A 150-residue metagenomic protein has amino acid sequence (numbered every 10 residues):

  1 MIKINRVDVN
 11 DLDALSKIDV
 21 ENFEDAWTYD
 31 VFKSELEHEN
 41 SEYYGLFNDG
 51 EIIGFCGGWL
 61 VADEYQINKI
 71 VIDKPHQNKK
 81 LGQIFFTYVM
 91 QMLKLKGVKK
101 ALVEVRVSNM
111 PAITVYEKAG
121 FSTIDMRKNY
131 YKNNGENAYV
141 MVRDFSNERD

Functional and structural regions predicted by a protein language model:
M1-N10, Y139, N147-D150: Conserved N-terminal entry element of GNAT/NAT acetyltransferase domains
K3, Q66-N68, A101: Conserved Rossmann-like nucleotide-binding pocket used by diverse enzymes that bind dinucleotide cofactors
V7, Y44, G50, A119 (+2 more regions): Non-heme di-metal
V9-P75, F86-Y88, M92, K96 (+1 more regions): Acetyl-CoA-dependent GNAT
S41, K100-R106, N137-D144: Conserved catalytic core of the tyrosine transesterase superfamily
D73-T87, K94-K96, K100, R106-T114 (+2 more regions): Conserved glycine-rich acetyl-CoA-binding loop
K79, Q83, R127-Y130, N137-Y139 (+1 more regions): Acyl-donor (CoA/ACP) binding surface of acyl/acetyltransferases
E104, E117, S122-A138: Conserved catalytic-core motifs of GNAT/GCN5-like acyltransferases
